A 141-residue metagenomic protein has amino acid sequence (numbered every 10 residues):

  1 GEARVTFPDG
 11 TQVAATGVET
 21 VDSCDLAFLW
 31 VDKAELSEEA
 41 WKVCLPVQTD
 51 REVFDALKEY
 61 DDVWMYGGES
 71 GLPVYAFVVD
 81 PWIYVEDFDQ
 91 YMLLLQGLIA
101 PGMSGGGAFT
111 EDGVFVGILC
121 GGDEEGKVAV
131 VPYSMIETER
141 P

Functional and structural regions predicted by a protein language model:
G1-F28, K33-L36, G121-G126, S134: Catalytic-histidine neighborhood of serine endopeptidases, predominantly the chymotrypsin-like S1/PA family
F7, V85, T110: Acidic surface patches and DE-rich sequence motifs
Q12, D22-L26, Y60, P73 (+2 more regions): Extracytoplasmic
T16-E19, A56, G105, V116: Terminal interaction modules at protein C-ends
E35-K42, I136-R140: Short, charged/polar, Gly/Pro-enriched secondary-structure boundary elements
E38-Y91, Q96-S104, L119-A129: Flexible, gly/ser-rich surface segments that form the specificity/activation loops bordering the active-site cleft
D89, F109-P141: C-terminal subregion of chymotrypsin/trypsin-like serine protease catalytic domains
